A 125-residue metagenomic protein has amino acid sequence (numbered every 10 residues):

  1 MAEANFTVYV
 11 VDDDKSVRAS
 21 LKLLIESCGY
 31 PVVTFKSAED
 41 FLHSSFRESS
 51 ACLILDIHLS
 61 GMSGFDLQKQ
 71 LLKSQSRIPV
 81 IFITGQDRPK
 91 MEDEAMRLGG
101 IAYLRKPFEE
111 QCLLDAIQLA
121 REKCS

Functional and structural regions predicted by a protein language model:
K15-V33: Two-component/phosphorelay signaling modules centered on CheY-like receiver
T34-C52: Acidic, metal-coordinating helix/loop segments flanking the phosphotransfer/catalytic sites of two-component signaling
K36-S37, S63-D66: Acidic catalytic/metal-coordinating carboxylates
S60: The feature encodes the CheY-like receiver
F65-S76: Short amphipathic alpha-helix used as the core "switch/output" element in two-component signaling
D66, D87-A102: Alpha4 helix (beta4-alpha4-beta5 surface) of REC/receiver domains from two-component response regulators
K90, F108-Q118: C-terminal output helix
